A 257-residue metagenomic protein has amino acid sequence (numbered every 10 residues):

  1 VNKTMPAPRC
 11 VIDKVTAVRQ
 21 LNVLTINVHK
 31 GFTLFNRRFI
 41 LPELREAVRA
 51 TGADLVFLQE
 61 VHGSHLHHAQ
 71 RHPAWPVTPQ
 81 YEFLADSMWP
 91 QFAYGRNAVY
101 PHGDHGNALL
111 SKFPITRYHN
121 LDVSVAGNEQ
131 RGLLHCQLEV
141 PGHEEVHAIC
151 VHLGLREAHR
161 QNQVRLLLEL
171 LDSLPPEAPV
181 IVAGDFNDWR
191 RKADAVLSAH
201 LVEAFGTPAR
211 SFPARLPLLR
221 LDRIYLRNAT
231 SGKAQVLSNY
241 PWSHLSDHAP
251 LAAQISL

Functional and structural regions predicted by a protein language model:
V1-D86, V99-D104, R165-L166, L257: N-terminal, active-site-proximal structural segment of metallo-dependent hydrolase catalytic domains
N2-K14, N120, Q137-L138, R165 (+2 more regions): Metal-dependent phosphoester-hydrolase catalytic domains
D13-V23, H105-N107, S111-T116, E129-C150 (+1 more regions): Beta-strand-turn-beta hairpins that frame and shape the catalytic cleft of phosphate-ester-processing enzymes
N27-V28, V61, V151-L153, G184-F186 (+1 more regions): Active-site metal-binding loops of divalent metal-dependent hydrolases
K30-F35, H65-H67, H119-V125, C150-A158: Surface-exposed cleft-lining segments at the edges of enzyme active sites
G31-T33, G63-L66, Y100-G103, R156-H159 (+2 more regions): Active-site environment of divalent metal-dependent phosphoester hydrolases
W89-V123: Catalytic-core segment of enzymes that process non-peptidic bonds
P101-H102, A126-Q130, E157-H159, S243-L245: Solvent-exposed loop/turn segments connecting transmembrane beta-strands in outer-membrane beta-barrel proteins
